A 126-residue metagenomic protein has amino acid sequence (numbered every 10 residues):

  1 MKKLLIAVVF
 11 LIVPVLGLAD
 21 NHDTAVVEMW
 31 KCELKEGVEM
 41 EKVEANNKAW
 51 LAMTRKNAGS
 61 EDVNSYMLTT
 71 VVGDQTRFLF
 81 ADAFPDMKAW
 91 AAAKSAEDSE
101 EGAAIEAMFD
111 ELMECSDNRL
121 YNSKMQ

Functional and structural regions predicted by a protein language model:
M1-L4: Positively charged n-region of N-terminal signal peptides that target proteins for export
V9-L18: Hydrophobic h-region of N-terminal signal peptides that target proteins for export in Gram-negative bacteria
L18-A25: Cleaved targeting-peptide boundary
H22, N46-S65, D74, A83-L120 (+1 more regions): An amphipathic, aromatic/His-enriched active-site/gating alpha helix that lines ligand/cofactor pockets
A25-M29, Q75-L79: Intrinsic-disorder/low-complexity, polar/charged segments enriched in Ser/Thr/Lys/Arg/Asp/Glu/Gln
V26-N57: N-terminal targeting signals for Sec/Tat export/insertion, comprising classic cleavable signal peptides
C32, A81-D82: Solvent-exposed beta-strand motifs enriched in subsets of small alpha/beta binding domains, especially certain
M67-T69: Beta-strand-rich interaction surfaces with strong enrichment in secreted/lumenal proteins
